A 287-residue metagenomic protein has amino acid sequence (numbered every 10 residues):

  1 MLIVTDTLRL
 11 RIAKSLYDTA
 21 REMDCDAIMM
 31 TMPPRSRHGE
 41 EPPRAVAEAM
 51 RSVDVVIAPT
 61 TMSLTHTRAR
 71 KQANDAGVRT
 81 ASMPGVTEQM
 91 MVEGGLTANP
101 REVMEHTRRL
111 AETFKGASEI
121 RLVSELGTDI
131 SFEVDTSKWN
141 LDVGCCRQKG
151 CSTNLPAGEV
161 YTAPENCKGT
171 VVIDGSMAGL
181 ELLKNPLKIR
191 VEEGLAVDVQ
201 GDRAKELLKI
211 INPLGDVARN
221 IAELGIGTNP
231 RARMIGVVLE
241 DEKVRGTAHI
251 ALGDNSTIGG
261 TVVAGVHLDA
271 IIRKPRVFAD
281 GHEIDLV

Functional and structural regions predicted by a protein language model:
L2-K184, R276-V287: Active-site bordering "gate/hinge" segments that shape substrate access to catalytic or cofactor-binding pockets
V4-D6, D174, E192, V199 (+1 more regions): Generic beta-strand/beta-sheet core signal
L16-E22, Q72-D75, S137-W139, L187-R190 (+4 more regions): Short, solvent-exposed amphipathic alpha-helical segments in soluble enzyme and RNA/protein-processing domains
A117, K168, P186, I221 (+1 more regions): Short, surface-exposed beta-edge/turn micro-motifs
N166-K168, K184-N185, I189, E193-D198: Internal, well-folded beta-alpha domain core
E192-P230: A beta-strand-loop signature enriched in Asp, Gly, Thr, and Trp that corresponds to the sialidase/neuraminidase Asp-box
V217-K274: Cysteine/selenocysteine-centered motifs that mediate thiol-based redox chemistry or coordinate metal-sulfur cofactors
